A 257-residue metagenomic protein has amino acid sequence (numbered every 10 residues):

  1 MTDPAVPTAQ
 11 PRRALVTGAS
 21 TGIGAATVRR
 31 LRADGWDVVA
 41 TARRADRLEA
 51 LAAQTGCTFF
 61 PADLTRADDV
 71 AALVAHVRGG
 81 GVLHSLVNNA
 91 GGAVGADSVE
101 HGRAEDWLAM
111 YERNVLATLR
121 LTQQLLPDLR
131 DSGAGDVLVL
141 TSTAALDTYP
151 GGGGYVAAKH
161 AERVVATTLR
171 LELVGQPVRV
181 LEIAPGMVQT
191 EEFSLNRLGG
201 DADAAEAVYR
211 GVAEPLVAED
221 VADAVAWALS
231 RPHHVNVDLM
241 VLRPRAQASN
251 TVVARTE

Functional and structural regions predicted by a protein language model:
S20-T21: Conserved glycine-rich cofactor-binding loop
A62-A72, A104: The beta1-alpha1 cofactor-binding region of Rossmann-like NAD(H)/NADP(H)-dependent oxidoreductases
D97-V99, R103-L108: Substrate-binding pocket helix/loop in short-chain dehydrogenase/reductase
T122, A158: Active-site helix of classical SDR
S142: Residue(s) in the substrate-gating loop at a strand-loop-helix junction that position the organic substrate next
D147, T168-V178: Active-site-adjacent segment of SDR/Rossmann-fold oxidoreductases
E182-I183, A202-T251, R255: C-terminal helical subdomain
